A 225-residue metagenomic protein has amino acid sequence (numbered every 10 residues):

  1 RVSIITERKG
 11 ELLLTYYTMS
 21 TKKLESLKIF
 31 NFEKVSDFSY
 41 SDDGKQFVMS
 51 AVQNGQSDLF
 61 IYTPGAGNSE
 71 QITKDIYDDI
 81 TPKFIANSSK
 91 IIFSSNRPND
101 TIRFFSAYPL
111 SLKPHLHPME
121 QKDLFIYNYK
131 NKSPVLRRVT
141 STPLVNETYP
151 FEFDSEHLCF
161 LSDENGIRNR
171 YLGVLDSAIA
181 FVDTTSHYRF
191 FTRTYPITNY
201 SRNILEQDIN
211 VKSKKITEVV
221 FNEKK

Functional and structural regions predicted by a protein language model:
R1, I5-Y16, K28-V35, D43 (+8 more regions): A flexible loop/linker signature enriched in serine peptidases of the S9 family
Y16-L24: Surface-exposed loop/turn elements that mediate protein-protein interactions on large endomembrane-trafficking
T21-K22, A66, S133: Residue-level signal for glycine
D37-S39, T81-K83, Y149, E206: Conserved beta-strand position repeated once per blade in WD40 beta-propeller domains
D42-D43, A86-N87, F153-D154, V211-K212: Residue-level detector of Asp-centered blade-edge/turn motifs that repeat once per structural unit in beta-propeller
L136, R189-P196: A short helix->beta-strand "capping" segment at the edge of beta-propeller domains
A178-T192: Acidic Ser/Thr/Pro-rich low-complexity disordered segments that often serve as glycosylated linkers/stalks around
R202-K214: Signature of short aromatic-glycine-proline-rich micro-motifs recurring in repeat-based ectodomains
